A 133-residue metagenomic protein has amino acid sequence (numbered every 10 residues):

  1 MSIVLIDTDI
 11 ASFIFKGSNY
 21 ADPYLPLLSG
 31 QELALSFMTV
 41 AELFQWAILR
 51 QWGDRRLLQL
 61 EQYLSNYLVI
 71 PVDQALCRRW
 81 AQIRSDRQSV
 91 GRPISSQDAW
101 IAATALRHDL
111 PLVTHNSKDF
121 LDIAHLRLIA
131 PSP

Functional and structural regions predicted by a protein language model:
M1-L35, Q45-Q62, S89, P133: Short, well-structured N-terminal submotif of metal-dependent ribonuclease cores
M1-S2, A102-P133: Acidic, PIN/NYN-like endoribonuclease modules and their adjacent C-terminal/linker elements
I6-D7, S36, P93-S95, N116-S117: Histidine- and aromatic-rich ligand-binding microenvironments
D7-T8, L43, W80, A105 (+1 more regions): Generic structural signal for small/hydrophobic residues in well-ordered secondary structure, especially within
D9, L58, A99-W100, R127: Active-site phosphate/pyrophosphate-handling residues
I10-A11, T39, L76, I101 (+1 more regions): Alpha-helix capping/helix-boundary segments
L68-H115: Active-site neighborhoods of divalent-metal-dependent phosphate/nucleic-acid chemistry enzymes
